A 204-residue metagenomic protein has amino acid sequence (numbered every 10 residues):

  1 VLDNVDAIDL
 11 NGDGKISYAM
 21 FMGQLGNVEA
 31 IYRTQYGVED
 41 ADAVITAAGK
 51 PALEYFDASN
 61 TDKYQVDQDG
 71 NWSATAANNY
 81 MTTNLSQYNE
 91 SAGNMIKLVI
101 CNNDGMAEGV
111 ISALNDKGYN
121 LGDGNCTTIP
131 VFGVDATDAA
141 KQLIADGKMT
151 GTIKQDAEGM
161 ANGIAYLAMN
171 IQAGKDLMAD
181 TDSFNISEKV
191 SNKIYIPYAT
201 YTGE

Functional and structural regions predicted by a protein language model:
V1-K15, E29-Y36, A74-M81, A136-A140 (+1 more regions): Hydrophobic alpha-helical segments within soluble ligand-binding/sensing domains
V1-N11, E39-A47, T83-S91, A113-N120 (+3 more regions): Structured segments of extracytoplasmic/periplasmic soluble domains in secreted or envelope-associated proteins
G14-L25, E29, A41-V44, A52 (+1 more regions): Hinge/cleft segment of the Venus flytrap/periplasmic-binding protein
I16, M95-L98, T150: Conserved acidic residues
R33-S59: Ligand-binding cleft/hinge of the Venus flytrap
G37, N60-K141: Hydrophobic alpha-helical
L98-L114, A145, Q155-A173: Extracellular/periplasmic ligand-binding modules, especially the Venus flytrap/periplasmic-binding
T127, G147-K148: Short, structured coil segments at secondary-structure junctions
